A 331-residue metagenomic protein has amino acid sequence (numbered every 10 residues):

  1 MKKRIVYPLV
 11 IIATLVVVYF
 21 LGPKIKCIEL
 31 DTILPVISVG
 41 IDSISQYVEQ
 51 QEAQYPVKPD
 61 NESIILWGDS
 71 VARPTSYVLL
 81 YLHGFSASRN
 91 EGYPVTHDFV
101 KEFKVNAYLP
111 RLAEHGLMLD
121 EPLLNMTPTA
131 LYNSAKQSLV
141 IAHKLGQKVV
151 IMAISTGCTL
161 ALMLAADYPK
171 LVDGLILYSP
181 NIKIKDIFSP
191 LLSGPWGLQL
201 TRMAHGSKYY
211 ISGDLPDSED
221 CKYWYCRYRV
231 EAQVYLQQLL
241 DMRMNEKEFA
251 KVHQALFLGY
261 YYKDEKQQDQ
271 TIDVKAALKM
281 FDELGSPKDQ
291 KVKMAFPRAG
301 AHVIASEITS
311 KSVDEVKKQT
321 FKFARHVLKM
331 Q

Functional and structural regions predicted by a protein language model:
V6-G22: Hydrophobic membrane-insertion alpha-helices, especially the h-region of bacterial N-terminal signal peptides
P35-E62, P180-E248, F296, G300 (+2 more regions): The alpha/beta-hydrolase serine catalytic core
P56-L112: Short, surface-exposed "cap/lid" segments of acyl-processing enzymes
W67-R73, D220-G300, S312-R325: Serine-hydrolase catalytic core
R111-G116, N181: Short beta-to-alpha linker loops that shape the active-site pocket of alpha/beta-hydrolase fold enzymes
L117-L145: Catalytic nucleophile-loop/oxyanion-hole region of alpha/beta-hydrolase and closely related hydrolase-like folds
M152-A161: Gly/Ala-rich beta-loop-alpha elbow adjacent to hydrolase catalytic centers
